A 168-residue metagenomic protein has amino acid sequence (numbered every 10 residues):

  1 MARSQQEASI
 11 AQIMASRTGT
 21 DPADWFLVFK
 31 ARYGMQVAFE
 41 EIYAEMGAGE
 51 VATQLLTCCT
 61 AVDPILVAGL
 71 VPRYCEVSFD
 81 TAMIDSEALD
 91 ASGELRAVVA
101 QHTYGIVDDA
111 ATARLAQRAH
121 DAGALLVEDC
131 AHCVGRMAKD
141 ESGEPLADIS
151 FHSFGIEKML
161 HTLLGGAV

Functional and structural regions predicted by a protein language model:
M1-Y33, E41, L56: Conserved N-terminal alpha-helix of the aminotransferase class I/II PLP-enzyme fold
R3, E7, A11, C58 (+3 more regions): A structural signal for well-ordered alpha-helical scaffolds and beta->alpha junctions
A15, I65, Q117-A119: A generic structural signal for well-ordered alpha-helical segments
A23-W25, A48-V51, G165: Short active-site oxyanion
W25, P72, L126: Hydrophobic anchor at the start of a short beta-strand that flanks the dinucleotide cofactor-binding loop
A38-S92: Conserved PLP-anchoring active-site segment centered on the Schiff-base-forming lysine
D80-V168: Active-site phosphate-binding strand-loop segment of PLP-dependent enzymes
